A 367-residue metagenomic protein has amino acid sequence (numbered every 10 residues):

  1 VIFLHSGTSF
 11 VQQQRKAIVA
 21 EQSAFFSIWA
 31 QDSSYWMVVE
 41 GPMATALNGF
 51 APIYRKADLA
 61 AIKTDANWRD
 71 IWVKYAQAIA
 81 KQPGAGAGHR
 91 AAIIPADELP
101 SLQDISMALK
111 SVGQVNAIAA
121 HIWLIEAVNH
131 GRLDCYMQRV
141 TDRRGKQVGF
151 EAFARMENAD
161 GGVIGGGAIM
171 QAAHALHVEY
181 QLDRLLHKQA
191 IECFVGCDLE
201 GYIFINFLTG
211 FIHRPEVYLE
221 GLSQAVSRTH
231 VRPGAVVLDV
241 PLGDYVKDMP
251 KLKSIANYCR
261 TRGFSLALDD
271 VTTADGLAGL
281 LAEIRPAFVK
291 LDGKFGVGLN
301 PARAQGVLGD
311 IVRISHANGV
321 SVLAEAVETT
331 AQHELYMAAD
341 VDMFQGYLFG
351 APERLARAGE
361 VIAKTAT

Functional and structural regions predicted by a protein language model:
I2-L102, L109, N116, P241-Y245 (+1 more regions): EAL-family c-di-GMP phosphodiesterase catalytic domain
K63-W68, P95, V140-R144, M156-G161 (+1 more regions): Catalytic strand-loop-helix junctions within cyclic-nucleotide turnover domains
L109-Q171, P352-E353: Active-site core of bacterial EAL-family cyclic-dinucleotide phosphodiesterase domains
D134, E151, Y202-N206, A235-D239 (+4 more regions): Structural preference for beta-strand elements that scaffold enzyme active sites
R144, A168, Y258, G279-E283 (+1 more regions): Well-formed, non-transmembrane alpha-helical positions, independent of function
G145, L186, A190, I205 (+5 more regions): Conserved, mostly hydrophobic/aromatic
Y180-K251: Catalytic core of bacterial c-di-GMP phosphodiesterases, primarily the EAL and HD-GYP domains, capturing alpha-helical
V226, K253-G263, G309-H316, M337: Surface-exposed amphipathic alpha-helices with a cationic face
